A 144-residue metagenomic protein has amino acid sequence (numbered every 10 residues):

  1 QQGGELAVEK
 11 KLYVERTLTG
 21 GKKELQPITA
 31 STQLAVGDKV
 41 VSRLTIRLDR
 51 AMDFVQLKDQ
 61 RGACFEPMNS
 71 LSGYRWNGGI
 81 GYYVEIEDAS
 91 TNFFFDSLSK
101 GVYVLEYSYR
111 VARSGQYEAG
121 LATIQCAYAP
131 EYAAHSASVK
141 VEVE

Functional and structural regions predicted by a protein language model:
Q1-E144: C-terminal segments of large proteins
